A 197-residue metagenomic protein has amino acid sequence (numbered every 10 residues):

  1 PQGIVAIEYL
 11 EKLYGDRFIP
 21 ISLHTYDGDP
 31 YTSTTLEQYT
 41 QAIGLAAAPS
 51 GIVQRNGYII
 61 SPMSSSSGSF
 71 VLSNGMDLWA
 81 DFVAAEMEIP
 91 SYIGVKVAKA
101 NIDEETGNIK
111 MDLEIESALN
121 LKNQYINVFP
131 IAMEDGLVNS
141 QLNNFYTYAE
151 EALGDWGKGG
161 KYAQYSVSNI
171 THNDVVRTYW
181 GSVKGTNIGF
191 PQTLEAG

Functional and structural regions predicted by a protein language model:
P1-G15: Typically the conserved alpha-helix immediately C-terminal to a functionally engaged Cys/Sec in thioredoxin-like
Y9, D16-G197: Short, conserved sequence motifs used for protein processing/export or organelle targeting and for catalysis
